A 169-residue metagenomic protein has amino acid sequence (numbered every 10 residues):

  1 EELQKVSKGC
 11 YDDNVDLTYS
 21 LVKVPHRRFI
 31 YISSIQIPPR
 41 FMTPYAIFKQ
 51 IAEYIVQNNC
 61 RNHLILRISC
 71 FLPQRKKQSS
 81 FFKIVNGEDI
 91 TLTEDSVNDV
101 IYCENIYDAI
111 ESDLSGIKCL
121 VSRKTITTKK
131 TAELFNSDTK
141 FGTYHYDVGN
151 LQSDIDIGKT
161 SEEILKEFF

Functional and structural regions predicted by a protein language model:
E1-V15, S20-V24, S34-P39: NAD(P)H-binding glycine-rich loop region in Rossmannoid oxidoreductase-like domains and their noncatalytic homologs
Y11-V15, M42-E53, D99-V100, T125: Short-chain dehydrogenase/reductase
P25-R28, R61: A short helix->loop->beta-strand "cap" motif at the edges of active sites that frequently abuts
F29-I35, L66-I68: SDR active-site strand-loop-helix element
A46, Q50, Y54-D99: NAD(P)-dependent short-chain dehydrogenase/reductase
F81-T91, S96-R123: Alpha-helical substrate-binding/gating segment
D108-D147, F169: Mid/C-terminal beta-alpha module of Rossmann-like enzyme folds, strongest in SDR-family dehydrogenases/epimerases
D154-F169: Amphipathic terminal alpha-helices
